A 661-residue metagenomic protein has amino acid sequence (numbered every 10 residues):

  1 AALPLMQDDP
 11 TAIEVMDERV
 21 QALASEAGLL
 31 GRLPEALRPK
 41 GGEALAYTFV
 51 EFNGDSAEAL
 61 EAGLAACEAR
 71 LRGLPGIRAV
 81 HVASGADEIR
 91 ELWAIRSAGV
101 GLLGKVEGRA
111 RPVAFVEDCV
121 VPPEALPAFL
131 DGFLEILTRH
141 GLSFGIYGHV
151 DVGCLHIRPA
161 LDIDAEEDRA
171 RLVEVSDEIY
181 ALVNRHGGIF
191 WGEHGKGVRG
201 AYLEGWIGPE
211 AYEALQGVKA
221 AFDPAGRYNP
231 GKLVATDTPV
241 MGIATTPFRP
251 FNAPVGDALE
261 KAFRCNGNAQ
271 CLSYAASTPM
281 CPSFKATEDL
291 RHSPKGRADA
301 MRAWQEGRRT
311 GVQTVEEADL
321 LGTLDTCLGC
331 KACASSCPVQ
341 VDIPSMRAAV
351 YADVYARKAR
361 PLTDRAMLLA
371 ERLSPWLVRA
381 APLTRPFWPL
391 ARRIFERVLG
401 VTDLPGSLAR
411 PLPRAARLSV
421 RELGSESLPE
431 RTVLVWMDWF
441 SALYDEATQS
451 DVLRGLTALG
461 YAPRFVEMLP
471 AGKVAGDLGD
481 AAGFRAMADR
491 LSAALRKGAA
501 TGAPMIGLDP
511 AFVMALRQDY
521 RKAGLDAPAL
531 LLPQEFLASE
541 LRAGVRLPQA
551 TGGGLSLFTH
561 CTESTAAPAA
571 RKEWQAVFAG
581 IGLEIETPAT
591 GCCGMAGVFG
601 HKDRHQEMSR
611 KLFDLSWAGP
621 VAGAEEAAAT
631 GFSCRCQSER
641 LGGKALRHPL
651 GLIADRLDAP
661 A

Functional and structural regions predicted by a protein language model:
A1-D9, G54-S56, E68, L126-F144 (+6 more regions): Long hydrophobic segments that form regular secondary structure
M6-A110, S143, G148-V150, V175 (+5 more regions): Terminal amphipathic helices with adjacent charged low-complexity linkers/tails
E14-L30, H81-S97, Y147-A160, G192-E204 (+10 more regions): A glycine-rich phosphate-binding loop feature that marks nucleotide/adenosyl-phosphate handling sites
A22-P39, I89-G99, H156-L172, G200-Y212 (+7 more regions): Short glycine/threonine-rich loop-to-helix capping motif typified by GTGT followed within a few residues by an Asp-Pro
A44-G54, R109-C119, L155-A165, V198-G205 (+3 more regions): Short, hydrophobic beta-strand segments
R72-A83, I179-E193, P224-R227: Flexible helix-coil linker/hinge segments at domain or subdomain boundaries
A110, R185-F190, G195-T326, P338 (+3 more regions): Ferredoxin-type iron-sulfur electron-transfer modules and their immediate structural context
D223, P230, D237, P344-A661: Iron-sulfur cluster-binding electron-transfer modules in prokaryotic oxidoreductases
